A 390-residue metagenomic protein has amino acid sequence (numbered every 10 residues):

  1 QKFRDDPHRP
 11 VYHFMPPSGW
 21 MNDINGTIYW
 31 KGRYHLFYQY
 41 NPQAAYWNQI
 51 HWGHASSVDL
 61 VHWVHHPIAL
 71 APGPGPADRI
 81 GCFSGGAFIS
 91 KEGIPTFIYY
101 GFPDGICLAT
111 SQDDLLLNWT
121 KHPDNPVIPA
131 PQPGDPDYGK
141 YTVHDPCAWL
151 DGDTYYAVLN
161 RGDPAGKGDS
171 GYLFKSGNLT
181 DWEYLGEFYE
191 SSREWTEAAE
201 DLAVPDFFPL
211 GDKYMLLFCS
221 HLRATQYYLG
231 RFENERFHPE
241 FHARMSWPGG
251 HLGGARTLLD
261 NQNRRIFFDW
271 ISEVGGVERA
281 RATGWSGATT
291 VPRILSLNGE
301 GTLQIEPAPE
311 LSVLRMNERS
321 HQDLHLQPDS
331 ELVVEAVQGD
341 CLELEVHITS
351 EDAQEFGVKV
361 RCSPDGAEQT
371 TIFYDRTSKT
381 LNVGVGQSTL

Functional and structural regions predicted by a protein language model:
Q1, R223-Q226, E233-G253, L259-L390: Beta-rich accessory regions
Q1-I24, A44-W47, V61-I89, L116-L150 (+4 more regions): Surface loop/turn signatures of beta-propeller and other carbohydrate-active proteins
P17, W30-G32, F37-N41, S57-L60 (+3 more regions): Acidic/polar N-terminal loop/beta-strand segments that form early-domain functional surfaces
W20, W47-I50, I80, Y141 (+8 more regions): Active-site-proximal structural scaffolding
D23-Q43, P67-I68, F83-T110, V127-P129 (+6 more regions): Hydrophobic core segments of beta-strands in well-ordered, beta-rich domains
W47-H51, D104-T110, G166-Y172, R223-G230 (+2 more regions): Structural motif
H51-S57: Active-site-surrounding "flap" and adjacent substrate/cofactor-binding loops of secreted or lumenal enzymes, prototyped
S57, A109-D113, L173-L179, L295: Conserved Ser/Thr-centered positions that define the repeating blades of beta-propeller domains
